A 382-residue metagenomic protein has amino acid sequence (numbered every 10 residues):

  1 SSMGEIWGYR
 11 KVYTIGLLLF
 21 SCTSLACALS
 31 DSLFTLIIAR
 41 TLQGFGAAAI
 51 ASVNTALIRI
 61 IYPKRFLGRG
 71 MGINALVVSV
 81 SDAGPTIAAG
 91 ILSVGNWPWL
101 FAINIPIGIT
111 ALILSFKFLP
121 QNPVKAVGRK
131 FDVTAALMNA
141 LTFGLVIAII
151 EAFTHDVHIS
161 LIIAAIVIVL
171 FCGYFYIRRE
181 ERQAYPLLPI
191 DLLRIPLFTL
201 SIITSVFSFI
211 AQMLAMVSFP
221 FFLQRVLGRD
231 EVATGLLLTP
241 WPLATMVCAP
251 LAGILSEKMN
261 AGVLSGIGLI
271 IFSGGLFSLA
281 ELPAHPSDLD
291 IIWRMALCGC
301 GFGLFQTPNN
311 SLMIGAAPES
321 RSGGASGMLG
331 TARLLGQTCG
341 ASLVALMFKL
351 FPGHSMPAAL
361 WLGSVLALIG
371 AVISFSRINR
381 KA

Functional and structural regions predicted by a protein language model:
S2-T134, A152: Helix-loop-helix hairpins in multi-pass membrane proteins, especially solute transporters
Y13, F20, L36, F131 (+4 more regions): Hydrophobic alpha-helix/TM-entry signal in multi-pass membrane transporters
L19-L29, I107-L114, F171-F175, V247 (+2 more regions): Transmembrane-helix signature of multi-pass solute transporters
L25, A48, S79-A83, A140 (+3 more regions): Hydrophobic/small/kink-forming positions within alpha-helical transmembrane segments of polytopic membrane proteins
A56-L57, I61, I91, F118 (+5 more regions): A residue-level signal for alpha-helical anchor/packing sites in multi-pass solute transporters
L76-G95, G144, A148, L335-F351: A gly/Pro-rich, aromatic-decorated transmembrane alpha-helix motif that marks the paired, flexible gating helices
V94-T204, A211, L237, G363-S364: Hydrophobic transmembrane-helix bundles of small-molecule transporters
I103, T134, S160-A165, E181-K381: 12-transmembrane solute porter fold
